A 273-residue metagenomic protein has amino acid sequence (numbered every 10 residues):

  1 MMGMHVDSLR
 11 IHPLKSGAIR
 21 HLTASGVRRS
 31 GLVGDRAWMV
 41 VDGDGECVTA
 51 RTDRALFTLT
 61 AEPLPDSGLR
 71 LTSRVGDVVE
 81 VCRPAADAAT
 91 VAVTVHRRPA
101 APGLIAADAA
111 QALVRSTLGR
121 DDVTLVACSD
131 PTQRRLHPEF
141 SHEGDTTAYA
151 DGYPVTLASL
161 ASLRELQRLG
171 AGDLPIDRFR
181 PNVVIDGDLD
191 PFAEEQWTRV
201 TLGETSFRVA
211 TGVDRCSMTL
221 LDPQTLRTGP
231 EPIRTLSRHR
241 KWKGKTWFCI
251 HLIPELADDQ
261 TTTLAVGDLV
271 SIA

Functional and structural regions predicted by a protein language model:
M1-A273: Metal-cofactor-dependent catalytic cores
